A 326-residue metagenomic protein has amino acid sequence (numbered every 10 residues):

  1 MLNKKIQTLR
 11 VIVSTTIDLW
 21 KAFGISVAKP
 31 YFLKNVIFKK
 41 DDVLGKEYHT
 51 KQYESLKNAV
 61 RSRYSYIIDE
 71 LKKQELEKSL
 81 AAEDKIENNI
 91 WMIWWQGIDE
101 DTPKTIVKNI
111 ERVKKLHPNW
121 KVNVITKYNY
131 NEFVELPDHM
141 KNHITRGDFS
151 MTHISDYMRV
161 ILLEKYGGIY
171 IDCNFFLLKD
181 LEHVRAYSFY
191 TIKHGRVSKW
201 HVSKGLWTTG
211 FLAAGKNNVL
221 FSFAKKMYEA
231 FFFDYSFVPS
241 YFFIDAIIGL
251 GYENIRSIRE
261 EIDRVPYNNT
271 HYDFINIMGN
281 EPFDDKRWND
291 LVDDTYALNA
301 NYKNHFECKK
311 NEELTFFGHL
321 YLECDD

Functional and structural regions predicted by a protein language model:
M1-S155, C173-D326: Glycosyltransferase-associated regions of secretory-pathway enzymes, highlighting luminal stem/catalytic domains
D156-Y166: Small-residue hinge/turn detector
Y166, I171-C173: Active-site acidic Asp-centered loop
